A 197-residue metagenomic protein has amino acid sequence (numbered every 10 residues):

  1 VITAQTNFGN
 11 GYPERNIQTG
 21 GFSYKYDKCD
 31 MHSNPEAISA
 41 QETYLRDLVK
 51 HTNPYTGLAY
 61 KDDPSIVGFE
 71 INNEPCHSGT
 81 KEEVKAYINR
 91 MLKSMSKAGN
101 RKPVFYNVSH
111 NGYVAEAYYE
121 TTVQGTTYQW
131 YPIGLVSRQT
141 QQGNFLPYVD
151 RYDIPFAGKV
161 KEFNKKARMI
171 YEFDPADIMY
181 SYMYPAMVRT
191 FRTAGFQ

Functional and structural regions predicted by a protein language model:
V1-E120: Active-site mouth of glycoside hydrolases
G20-F22, G125-T126, F145-Y148, M187-T190: Short, low-complexity, polar/charged sequence segments that are solvent-exposed and flexible
K25-C29, Q129-P132, R151-D153, R192-F196: Glycine-rich loops and low-complexity Gly/Arg-rich segments that provide flexible linkers or classic glycine-based
M31, D174-S181: Short, charged/polar micro-motifs that form catalytic or ligand-binding hotspots
E82, K97, V104-F105, Y113-D177: Glycoside hydrolase catalytic-domain groove-lining segments
L92, G158, M187-F191: Short amphipathic alpha-helical segments and helix-helix/interface helices
Y180-Q197: Substrate-binding cleft of secreted/luminal carbohydrate-active enzymes
